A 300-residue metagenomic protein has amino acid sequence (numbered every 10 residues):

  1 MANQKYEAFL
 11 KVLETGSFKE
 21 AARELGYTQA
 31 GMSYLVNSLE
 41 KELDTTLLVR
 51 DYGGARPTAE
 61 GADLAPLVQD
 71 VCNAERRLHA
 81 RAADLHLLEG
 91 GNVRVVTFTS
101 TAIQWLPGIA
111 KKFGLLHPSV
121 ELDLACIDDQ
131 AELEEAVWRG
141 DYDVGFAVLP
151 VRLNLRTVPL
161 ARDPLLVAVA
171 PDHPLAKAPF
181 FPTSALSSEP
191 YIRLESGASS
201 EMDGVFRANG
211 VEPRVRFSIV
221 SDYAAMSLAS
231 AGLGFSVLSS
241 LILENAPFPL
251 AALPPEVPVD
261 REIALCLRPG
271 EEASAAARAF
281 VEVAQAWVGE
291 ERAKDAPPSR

Functional and structural regions predicted by a protein language model:
K11-T28: Short helix-boundary/capping micro-motifs
E14, E40-A59: A short LG(V/I)-centered, amphipathic sequence patch enriched for acidic residue(s) preceding the LG motif
L87, L155-L165, V169-Y191: Flexible hinge/capping segments at coil-to-helix
G90-L153, I219: Central regulatory/effector-binding core of bacterial HTH transcription factors
D128-L133, W138-D141, V148, G197-A251: Hydrophobic hinge/microswitch elements
N154-P159, D163-P164, A178, Y223-G270: Beta-alpha-beta core module
L175, E189-N209, A273-V281, E291-D295: Secondary-structure junction motif
A251-R300: A late-sequence structural motif
